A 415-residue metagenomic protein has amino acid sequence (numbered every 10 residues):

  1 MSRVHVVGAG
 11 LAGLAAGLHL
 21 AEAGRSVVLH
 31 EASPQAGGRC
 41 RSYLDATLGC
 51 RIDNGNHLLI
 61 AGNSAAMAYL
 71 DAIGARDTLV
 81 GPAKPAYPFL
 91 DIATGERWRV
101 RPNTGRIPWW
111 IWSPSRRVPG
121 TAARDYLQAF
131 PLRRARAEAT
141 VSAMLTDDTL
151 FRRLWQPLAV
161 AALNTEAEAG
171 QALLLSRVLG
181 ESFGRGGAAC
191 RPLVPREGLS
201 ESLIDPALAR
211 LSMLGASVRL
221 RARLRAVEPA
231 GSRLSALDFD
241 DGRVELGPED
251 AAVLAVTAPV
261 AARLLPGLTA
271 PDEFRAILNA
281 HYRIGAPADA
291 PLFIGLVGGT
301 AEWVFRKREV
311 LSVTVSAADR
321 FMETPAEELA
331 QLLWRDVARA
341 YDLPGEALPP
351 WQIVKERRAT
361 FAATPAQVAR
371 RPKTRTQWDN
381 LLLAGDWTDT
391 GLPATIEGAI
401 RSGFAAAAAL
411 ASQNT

Functional and structural regions predicted by a protein language model:
S2-L29: N-terminal Rossmann-like FAD-binding beta1-loop-alpha1 element of flavoenzymes
A12, Q35, P259: Conserved Rossmann-like nucleotide-cofactor binding loop
A21-A46: Glycine-rich FAD pyrophosphate-binding loop
G38-G62, Q128-F130: Glycine-rich active-site loop/strand segments that organize a redox cofactor
G62-S176, G180, A189: Mobile amphipathic helical/loop "lid" adjacent to a hydrophobic cofactor/ligand pocket
R101-N103, V304-T415: Conserved flavin/dinucleotide-binding core of flavoenzymes
V178-D240: Helical element adjacent to the flavin cofactor pocket in flavoenzyme catalytic cores
A222-D342: Mid-domain catalytic core of redox enzymes that form a hydrophobic substrate pocket/lid adjacent to a catalytic redox
